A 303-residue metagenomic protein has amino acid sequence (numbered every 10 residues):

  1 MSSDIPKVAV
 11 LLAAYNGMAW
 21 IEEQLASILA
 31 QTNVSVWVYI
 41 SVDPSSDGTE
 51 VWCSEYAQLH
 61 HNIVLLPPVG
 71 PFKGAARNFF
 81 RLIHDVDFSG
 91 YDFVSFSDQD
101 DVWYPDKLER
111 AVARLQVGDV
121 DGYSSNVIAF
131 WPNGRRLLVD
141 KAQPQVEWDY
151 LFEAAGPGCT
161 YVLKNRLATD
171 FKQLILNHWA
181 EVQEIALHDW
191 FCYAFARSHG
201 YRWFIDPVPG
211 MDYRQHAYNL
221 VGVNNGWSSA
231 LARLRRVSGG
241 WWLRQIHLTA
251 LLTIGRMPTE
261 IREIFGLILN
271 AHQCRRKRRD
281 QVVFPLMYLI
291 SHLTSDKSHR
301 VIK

Functional and structural regions predicted by a protein language model:
G17-A30: Short, well-formed alpha-helical segments that are part of the catalytic scaffolds of diverse glycosyltransferases
E22, D47-E55, D106: Acidic helix N-cap motif at the loop->helix transition within catalytic regions of sugar-transfer enzymes
S27, V42-W52, F72: A conserved acidic beta->alpha catalytic loop
S35-P44, L66-P68: Short beta-strand/loop segment that forms part of the nucleotide-sugar
V69-F88: Glycine-rich, basic loop-to-helix element that forms the pyrophosphate-binding segment of sugar-nucleotide handling
Y91-V102: Short beta-strand-to-loop acidic/aromatic patch adjacent to the donor-nucleotide binding site
V102, D106-L137: Conserved donor NDP-sugar-binding/catalytic core segment of glycosyltransferases
E181-A194: Acidic donor-binding loop at a coil-to-helix junction in glycosyltransferase catalytic cores that engages
